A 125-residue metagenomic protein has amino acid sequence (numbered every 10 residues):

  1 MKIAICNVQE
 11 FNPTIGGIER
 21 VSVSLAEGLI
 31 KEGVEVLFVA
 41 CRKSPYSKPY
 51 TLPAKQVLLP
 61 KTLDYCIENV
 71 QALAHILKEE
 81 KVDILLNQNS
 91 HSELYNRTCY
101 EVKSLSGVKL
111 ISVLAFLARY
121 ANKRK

Functional and structural regions predicted by a protein language model:
M1-K125: Membrane-interface segments of envelope glycosyltransferases acting on lipid-linked substrates or membrane lipids
